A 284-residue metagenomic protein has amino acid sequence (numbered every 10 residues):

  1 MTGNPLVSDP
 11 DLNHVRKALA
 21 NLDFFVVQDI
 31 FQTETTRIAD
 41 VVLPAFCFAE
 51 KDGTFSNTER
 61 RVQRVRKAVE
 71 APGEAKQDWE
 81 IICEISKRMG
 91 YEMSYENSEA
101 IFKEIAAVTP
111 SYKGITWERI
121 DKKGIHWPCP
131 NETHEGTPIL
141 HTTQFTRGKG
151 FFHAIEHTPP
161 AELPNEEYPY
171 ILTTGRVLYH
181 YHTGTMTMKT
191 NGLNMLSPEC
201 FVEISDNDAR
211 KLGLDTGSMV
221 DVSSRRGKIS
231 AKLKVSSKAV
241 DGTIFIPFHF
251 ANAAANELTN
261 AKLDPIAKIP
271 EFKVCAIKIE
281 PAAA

Functional and structural regions predicted by a protein language model:
M1-A20, I30: Glycine-rich, anion-gripping cofactor-binding loops and their flanking helix/strand elements in enzyme active sites
G3-V7, F31-T33, C47-E50, V69-E70 (+9 more regions): Short, glycine-/Ser/Thr-/acidic-enriched flexible segments
S8-P10, T35-T36, D52-G53, V65 (+3 more regions): Short helix/loop capping segments that flank catalytic or ligand/cofactor-binding pockets
F25-Q28: ADP-ribose/adenylate-binding Rossmann-like module
F31-R66: Flexible glycine/proline-rich, aromatic-decorated loop/lid segments
A71-N131, T183, T190-E203, N207-A284: Long, contiguous, secondary-structure-rich segments that constitute the structural scaffold of globular domains
E135-E166: Interdomain regulatory linker/hinge segments that flank or connect interaction modules in polarity/junction/synaptic
N165-N194: C-terminal accessory/binding modules appended to enzymatic or scaffolding proteins
